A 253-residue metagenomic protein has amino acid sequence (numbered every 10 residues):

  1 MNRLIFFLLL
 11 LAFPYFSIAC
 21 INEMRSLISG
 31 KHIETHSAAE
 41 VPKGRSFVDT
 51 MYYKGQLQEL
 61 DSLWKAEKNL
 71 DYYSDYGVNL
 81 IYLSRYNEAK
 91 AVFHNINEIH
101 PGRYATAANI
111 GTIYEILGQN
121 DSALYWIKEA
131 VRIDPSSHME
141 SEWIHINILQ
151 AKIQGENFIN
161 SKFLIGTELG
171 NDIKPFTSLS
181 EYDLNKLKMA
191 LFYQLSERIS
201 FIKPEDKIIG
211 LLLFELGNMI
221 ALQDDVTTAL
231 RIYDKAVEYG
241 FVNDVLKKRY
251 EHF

Functional and structural regions predicted by a protein language model:
A19-K68, K152-L211, L216, F241 (+1 more regions): N-terminal alpha-helical interaction modules that lie
